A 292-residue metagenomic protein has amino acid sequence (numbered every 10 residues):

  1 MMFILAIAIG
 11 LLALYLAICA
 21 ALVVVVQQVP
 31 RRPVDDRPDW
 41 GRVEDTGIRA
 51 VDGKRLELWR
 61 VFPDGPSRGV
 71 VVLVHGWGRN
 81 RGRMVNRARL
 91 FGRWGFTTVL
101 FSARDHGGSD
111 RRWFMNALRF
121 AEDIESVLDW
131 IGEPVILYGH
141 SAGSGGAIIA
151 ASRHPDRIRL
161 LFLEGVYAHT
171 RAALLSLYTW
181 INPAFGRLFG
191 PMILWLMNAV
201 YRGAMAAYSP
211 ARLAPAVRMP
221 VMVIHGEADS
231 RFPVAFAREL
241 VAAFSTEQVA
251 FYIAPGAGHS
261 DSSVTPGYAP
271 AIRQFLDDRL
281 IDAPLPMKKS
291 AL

Functional and structural regions predicted by a protein language model:
M2-R49, E57-W59: An N-terminal hydrophobic leader/cap segment in hydrolases
R68, G76-R79: Active-site glycine-rich loops that stabilize anionic/oxyanionic intermediates across multiple enzyme folds
A88-D110: Conserved alpha/beta-hydrolase
F114-I131: Alpha/beta-hydrolase active-site loop
S152-A206: Hydrolase active-site cap/lid region
A216-V217, V223-H225, D229: Short beta-strand/loop motif that positions the catalytic acidic residue of the alpha/beta-hydrolase fold
S230-F236: Conserved alpha/beta-hydrolase "acid-adjacent" motif
A257-G267: Catalytic histidine-centered segment of alpha/beta-hydrolase-like enzymes
